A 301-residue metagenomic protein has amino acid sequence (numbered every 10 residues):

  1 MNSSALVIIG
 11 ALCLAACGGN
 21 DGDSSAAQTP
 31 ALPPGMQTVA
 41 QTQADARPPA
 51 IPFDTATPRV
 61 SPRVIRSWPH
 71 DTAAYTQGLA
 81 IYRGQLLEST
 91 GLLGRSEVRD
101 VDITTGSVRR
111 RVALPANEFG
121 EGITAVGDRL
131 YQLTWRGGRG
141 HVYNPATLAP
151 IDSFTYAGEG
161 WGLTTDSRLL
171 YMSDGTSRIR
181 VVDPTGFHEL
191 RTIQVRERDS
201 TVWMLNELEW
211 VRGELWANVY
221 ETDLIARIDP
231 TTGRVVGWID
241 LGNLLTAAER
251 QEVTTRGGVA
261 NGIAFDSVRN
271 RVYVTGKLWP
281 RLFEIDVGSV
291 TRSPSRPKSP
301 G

Functional and structural regions predicted by a protein language model:
C17-D21: Bacterial signal peptide processing site
A50-A73, I103-R109: A short helix->beta-strand "capping" segment at the edge of beta-propeller domains
V64-P69, S107-A113, A149-F154, R191-S200 (+2 more regions): A short beta-strand motif characteristic of beta-propeller blades
I65-E97, V112-T124, G276-P280: Beta-strand-rich domains and repeat architectures in extracellular enzymes and scaffolds, especially beta-propellers
T72-R83, A116-V126, Y156-L169, D199-G213 (+1 more regions): Beta-rich, blade/repeat-based domains predominating in secreted/periplasmic proteins but also intracellular
L87-L93, L130-G137, L170-T176, A217-E221 (+1 more regions): Conserved beta-strand positions in repeat-built beta-propeller and related beta-rich domains
D102-G106, N144-L148, P184-F187, D229-G233 (+1 more regions): Short loop/turn segments that connect beta-strands within beta-propeller blades
T105-Y143, L148-G160: Blade-loop segments of beta-propeller domains
